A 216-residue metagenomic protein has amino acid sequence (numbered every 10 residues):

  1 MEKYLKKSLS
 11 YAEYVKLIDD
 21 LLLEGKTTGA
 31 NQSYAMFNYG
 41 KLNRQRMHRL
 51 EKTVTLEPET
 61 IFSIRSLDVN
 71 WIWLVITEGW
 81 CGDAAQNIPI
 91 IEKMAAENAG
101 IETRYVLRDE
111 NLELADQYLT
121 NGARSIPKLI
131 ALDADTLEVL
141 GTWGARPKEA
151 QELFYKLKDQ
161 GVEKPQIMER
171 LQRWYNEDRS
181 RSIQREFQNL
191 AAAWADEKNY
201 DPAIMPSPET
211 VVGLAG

Functional and structural regions predicted by a protein language model:
M1-W71, E97, D116-A123, E138-G216: Non-globular targeting/processing and membrane-anchoring segments
E51-V54, G82-A85, L107-E110: A short linear-motif detector with a strong N-terminal bias
F62-K93: Local sequence-structure signature of Cys/Sec-based thiol-disulfide redox active-site neighborhoods
W73-G79, I91, A99-L114, S125 (+1 more regions): Thiol-based oxidoreductase modules, predominantly thioredoxin-like and allied folds used for disulfide exchange
